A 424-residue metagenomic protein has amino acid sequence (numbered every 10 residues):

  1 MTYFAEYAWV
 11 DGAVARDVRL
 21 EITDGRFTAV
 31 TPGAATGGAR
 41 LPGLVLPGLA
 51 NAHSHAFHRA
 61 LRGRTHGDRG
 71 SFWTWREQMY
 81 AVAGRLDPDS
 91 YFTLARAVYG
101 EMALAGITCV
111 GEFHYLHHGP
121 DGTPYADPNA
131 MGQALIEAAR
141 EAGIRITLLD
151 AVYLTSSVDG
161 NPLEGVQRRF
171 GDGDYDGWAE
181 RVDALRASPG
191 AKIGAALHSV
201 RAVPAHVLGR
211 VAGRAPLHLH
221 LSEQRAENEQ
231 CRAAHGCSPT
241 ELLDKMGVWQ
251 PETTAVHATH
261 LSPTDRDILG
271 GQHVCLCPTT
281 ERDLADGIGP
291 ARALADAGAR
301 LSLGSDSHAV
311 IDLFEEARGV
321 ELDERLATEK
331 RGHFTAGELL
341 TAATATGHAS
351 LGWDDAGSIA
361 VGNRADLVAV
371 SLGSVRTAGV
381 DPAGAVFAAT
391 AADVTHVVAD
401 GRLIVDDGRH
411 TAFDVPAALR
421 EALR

Functional and structural regions predicted by a protein language model:
M1-A35, L44: N-terminal metal-binding scaffold of metallo-dependent hydrolase/deaminase domains
E6, G25, P42, H53 (+14 more regions): Divalent metal-coordination and catalytic microenvironments
P47-R59, P216-E223: Histidine-centered catalytic micro-motifs
G63, R225-C237, T264-D267, A285-L294 (+2 more regions): Histidine/acidic-residue-rich catalytic or RNA/ligand-binding cores of hydrolases and nuclease-related proteins
G63-R145, D176-S188, E421-R424: Alpha-helical scaffold segments that flank or form the walls of functional sites
D121-V256: Metal-coordinating catalytic core of metallo-dependent amide/deamination hydrolases
K245-V248, E252, R292-S374, A388-T390: His/Asp/Glu-enriched, well-ordered alpha-helical/loop segment that forms or immediately abuts the divalent-metal
R364-R420: C-terminal cap of metal-dependent C-N hydrolases
